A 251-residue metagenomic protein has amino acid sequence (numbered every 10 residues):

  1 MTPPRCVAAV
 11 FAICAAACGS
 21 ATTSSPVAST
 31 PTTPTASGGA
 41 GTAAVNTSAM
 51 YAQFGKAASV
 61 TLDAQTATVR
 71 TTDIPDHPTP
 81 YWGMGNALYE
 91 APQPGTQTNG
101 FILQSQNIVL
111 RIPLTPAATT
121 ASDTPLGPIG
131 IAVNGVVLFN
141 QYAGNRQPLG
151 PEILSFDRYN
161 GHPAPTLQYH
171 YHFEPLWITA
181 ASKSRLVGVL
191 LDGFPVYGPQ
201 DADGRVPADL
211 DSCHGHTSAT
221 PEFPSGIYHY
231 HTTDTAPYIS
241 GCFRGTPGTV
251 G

Functional and structural regions predicted by a protein language model:
M1-V7: Bacterial N-terminal signal peptides that target proteins for export
C14-A17: C-terminal motif of bacterial Sec signal peptides marking the signal peptidase cleavage site
G19-A43: Short, low-complexity, disordered segments immediately C-terminal to signal peptides in bacterial exported proteins
P34-G150: Solvent-exposed N-terminal domain segments of exported/luminal and surface proteins
I112, A132-V136, P165-I178, F223-P237: Extracellular/lumenal glycan-associated surfaces
T120, L138, W177-S182, V196 (+1 more regions): Short loop/beta submotifs within extracellular cysteine-rich repeat domains
L149-D157, P165-V206: Short helix-loop boundary/capping segments
L210-G251: Long, compositionally biased interface segments
